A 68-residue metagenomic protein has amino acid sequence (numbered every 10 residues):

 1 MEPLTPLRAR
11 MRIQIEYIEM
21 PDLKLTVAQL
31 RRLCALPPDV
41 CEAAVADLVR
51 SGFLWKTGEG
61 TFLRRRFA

Functional and structural regions predicted by a protein language model:
E2-L4, E42-A43: Short glycine/proline-centered loop/turn elements that form peptide/ligand docking sites
P3-M11, T26, E59-A68: Short, cationic-aromatic polyanion-contact patches
R12, E16-Y17: Short amphipathic alpha-helical elements of helix-turn-helix/winged-helix folds
P21-L33: Short acidic, hydrophobic short linear motifs in intrinsically disordered regions
A35, V49, R65-F67: Short secondary-structure boundary/hinge segments and terminal tails
L36-D47: Short amphipathic alpha-helical interaction segments
V49-G60: A short, conserved structural fragment
